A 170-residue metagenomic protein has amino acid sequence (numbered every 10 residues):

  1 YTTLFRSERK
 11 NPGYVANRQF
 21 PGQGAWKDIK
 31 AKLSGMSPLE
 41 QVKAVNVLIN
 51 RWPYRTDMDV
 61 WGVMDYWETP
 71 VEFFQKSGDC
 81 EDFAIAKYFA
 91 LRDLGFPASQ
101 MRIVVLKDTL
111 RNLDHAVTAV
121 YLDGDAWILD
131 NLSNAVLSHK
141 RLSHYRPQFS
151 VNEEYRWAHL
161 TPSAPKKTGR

Functional and structural regions predicted by a protein language model:
Y1-L4: Short, small-residue-biased leader/transition segments that mark boundaries at the very start of proteins
Q19-F73: Secondary-structure boundary elements
D65-Y66, V71-E72, S77-D79, L122 (+2 more regions): Short leucine-rich amphipathic alpha-helices used at interfaces
K76-K87, L91: Active-site nucleophilic cysteine motif
F89-H144: Hydrophobic/aromatic-rich core segments of domains that either
D125-R170: His-Asp-centered catalytic microenvironments across diverse enzyme cores, prominently the transglutaminase-like
